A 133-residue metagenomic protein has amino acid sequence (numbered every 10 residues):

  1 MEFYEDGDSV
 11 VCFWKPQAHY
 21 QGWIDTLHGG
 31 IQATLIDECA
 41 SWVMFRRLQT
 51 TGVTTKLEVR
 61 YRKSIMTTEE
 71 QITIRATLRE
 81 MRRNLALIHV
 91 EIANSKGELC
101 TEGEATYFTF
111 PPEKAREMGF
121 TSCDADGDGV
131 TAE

Functional and structural regions predicted by a protein language model:
M1-A18, C123, D128-E133: Non-catalytic linker/capping segments at the edges of enzyme domains
E2-D6, T34, T51: Short, conserved, surface-exposed binding loops centered on an aromatic residue
D8-V11, K56, Q71-T73, L87: Intrinsic-disorder/low-complexity, polar/charged segments enriched in Ser/Thr/Lys/Arg/Asp/Glu/Gln
V11-E38: A conserved, well-ordered hydrophobic junction motif at loop->secondary-structure transitions
W14-P16, Y61, T109: Hydrophobic residues in beta-strands and at strand termini
C39-T73, L78, E104: Hydrophobic beta-strand-centered segment that forms part of the acyl-chain substrate-binding groove
I65-T68, T77-E133: HotDog/MaoC-like acyl-thioester-processing domains
